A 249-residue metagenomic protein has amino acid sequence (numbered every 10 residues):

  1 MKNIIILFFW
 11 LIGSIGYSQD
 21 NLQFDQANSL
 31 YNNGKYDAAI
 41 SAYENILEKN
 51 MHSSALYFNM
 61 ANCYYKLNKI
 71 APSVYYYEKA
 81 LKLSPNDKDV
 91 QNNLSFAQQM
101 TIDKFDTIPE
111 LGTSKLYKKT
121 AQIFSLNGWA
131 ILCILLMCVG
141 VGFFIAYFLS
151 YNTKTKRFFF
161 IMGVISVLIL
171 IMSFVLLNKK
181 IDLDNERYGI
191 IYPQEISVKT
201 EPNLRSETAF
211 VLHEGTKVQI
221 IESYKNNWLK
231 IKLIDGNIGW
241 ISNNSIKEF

Functional and structural regions predicted by a protein language model:
D106-Y147: Membrane-embedded alpha-helical segments of integral membrane proteins
K156-K179: Internal/C-terminal transmembrane anchor helices
F210-N244: SH3/SH3-like beta-barrel superfamily modules
